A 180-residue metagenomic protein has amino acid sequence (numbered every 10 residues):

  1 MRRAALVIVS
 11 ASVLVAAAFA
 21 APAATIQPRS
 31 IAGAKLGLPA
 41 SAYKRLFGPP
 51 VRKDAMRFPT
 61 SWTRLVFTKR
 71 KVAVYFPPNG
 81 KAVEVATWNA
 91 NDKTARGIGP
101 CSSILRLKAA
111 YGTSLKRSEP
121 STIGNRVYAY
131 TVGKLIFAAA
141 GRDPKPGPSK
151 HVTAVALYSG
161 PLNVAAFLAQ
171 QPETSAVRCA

Functional and structural regions predicted by a protein language model:
M1-V9: Bacterial N-terminal signal peptides that target proteins for export
I8-A17: Bacterial N-terminal signal peptides
A18-T25: Boundary at the C-terminal end of the N-terminal hydrophobic targeting segment
Q27-A34, N91-I98: Second-shell loop/turn segments in exported
R29-I31, K69-K71, G80-A82: Extracytoplasmic
L38-P78, P100-Q171, C179-A180: A cross-family detector of function-defining hotspots
V83, N91-D92, P100-L105: A low-complexity, Ser/Thr/Gly/Pro-enriched, surface-exposed linker/loop concept that marks segments flanking
